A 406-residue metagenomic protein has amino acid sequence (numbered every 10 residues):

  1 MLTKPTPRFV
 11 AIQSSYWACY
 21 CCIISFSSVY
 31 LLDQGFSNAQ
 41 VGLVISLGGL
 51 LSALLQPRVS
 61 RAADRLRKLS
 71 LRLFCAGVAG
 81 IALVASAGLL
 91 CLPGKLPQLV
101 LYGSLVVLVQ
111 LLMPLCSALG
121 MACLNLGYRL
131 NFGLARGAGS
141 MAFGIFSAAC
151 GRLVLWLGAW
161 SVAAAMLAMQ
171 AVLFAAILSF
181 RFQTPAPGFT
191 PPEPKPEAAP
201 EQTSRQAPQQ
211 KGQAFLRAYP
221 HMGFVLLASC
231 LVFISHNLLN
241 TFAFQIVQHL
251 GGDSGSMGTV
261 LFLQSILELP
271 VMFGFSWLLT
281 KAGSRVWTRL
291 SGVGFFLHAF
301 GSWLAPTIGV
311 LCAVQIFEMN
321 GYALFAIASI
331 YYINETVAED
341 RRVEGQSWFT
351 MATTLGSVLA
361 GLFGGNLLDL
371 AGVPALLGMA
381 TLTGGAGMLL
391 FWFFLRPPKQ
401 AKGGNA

Functional and structural regions predicted by a protein language model:
M1-T3, R181-L227: Juxtamembrane intracellular "pre-TM" segments in multi-pass secondary transporters
L2-G49, H221-V260: Helix-loop boundary and gating motifs at the non-cytosolic
S14, K95-M113, L119, C230 (+1 more regions): Hydrophobic core of transmembrane alpha-helices in multi-pass small-molecule transporters, especially MFS/SLC-type
N38-A39, L126-A138, S254-G255, V337-F349: Loop-to-transmembrane helix entry/capping segments in MFS-fold secondary transporters and related SLC/MFSD carriers
L54-K68, V154-L155, V271-G283, L368-D369: Helix-to-loop junctions at the C-terminal end of transmembrane segments in multipass secondary transporters
R72-A87, V286-G301: Structural signature of the two symmetry-related core transmembrane helices
L111-N125, L324-A338: Intracellular juxtamembrane helix-capping segments at the cytosolic ends of symmetry-related transmembrane helices
V162-S179, L376-F393: Symmetry-related core transmembrane helices of the 12-TM Major Facilitator Superfamily/SLC fold
